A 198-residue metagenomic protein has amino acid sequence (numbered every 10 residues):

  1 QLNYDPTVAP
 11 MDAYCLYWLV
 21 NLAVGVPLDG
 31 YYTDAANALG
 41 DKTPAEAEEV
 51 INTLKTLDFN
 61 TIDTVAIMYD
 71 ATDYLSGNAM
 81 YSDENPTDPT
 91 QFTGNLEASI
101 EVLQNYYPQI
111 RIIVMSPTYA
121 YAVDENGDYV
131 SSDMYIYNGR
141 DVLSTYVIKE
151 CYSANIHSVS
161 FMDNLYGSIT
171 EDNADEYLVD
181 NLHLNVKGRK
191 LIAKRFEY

Functional and structural regions predicted by a protein language model:
Q1-P86: Conserved SGNH/GDSL esterase-like catalytic core that processes O-acyl groups on lipids and polysaccharides
D63-M68, R111-S116, H157-S160: Structural recognition of the beta-strand scaffold that forms the well-ordered cores of secreted hydrolase catalytic
S82-T90, M134, D180: The substrate-binding groove and active-site-proximal loops of carbohydrate-active enzymes, especially glycoside
L96-I100, S144: Generic structural signal for well-ordered alpha-helices, preferentially at hydrophobic/aromatic core positions
S99-L103, C151: Hydrophobic positions in alpha-helices of CheY-like receiver
P117-Y198: Catalytic His-Asp segment of secreted/periplasmic serine-dependent ester chemistry enzymes
